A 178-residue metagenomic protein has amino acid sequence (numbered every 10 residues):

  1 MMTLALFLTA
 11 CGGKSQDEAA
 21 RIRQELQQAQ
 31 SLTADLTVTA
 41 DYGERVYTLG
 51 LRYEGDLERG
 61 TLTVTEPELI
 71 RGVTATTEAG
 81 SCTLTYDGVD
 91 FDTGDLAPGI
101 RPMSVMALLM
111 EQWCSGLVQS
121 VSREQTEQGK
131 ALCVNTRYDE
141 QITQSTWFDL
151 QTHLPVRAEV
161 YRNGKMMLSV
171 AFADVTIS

Functional and structural regions predicted by a protein language model:
L4-E58, T176-S178: N-terminal leader/targeting segments and the immediate start of mature chains
E25-Q27, L36-A40, L84-I142: Flexible, processing/modification-adjacent segments and terminal tails in exported/periplasmic/extracellular proteins
Q28-S31, Y53-G60, T76-S81, G129 (+2 more regions): Short, solvent-exposed coil/turn segments at beta-strand boundaries
V38, E66-E68, T77-A79, G88 (+4 more regions): A mature extracytoplasmic/lumenal domain signature
Y42-R45, L69, E140, G164: Short glycine/serine/proline-enriched coil/turn segments at secondary-structure junctions
R52-A107, M166: An acidic-aromatic
V121-S178: Gly/Pro-enriched, hydrophobic low-complexity segments that function as extracytoplasmic propeptides/linkers
